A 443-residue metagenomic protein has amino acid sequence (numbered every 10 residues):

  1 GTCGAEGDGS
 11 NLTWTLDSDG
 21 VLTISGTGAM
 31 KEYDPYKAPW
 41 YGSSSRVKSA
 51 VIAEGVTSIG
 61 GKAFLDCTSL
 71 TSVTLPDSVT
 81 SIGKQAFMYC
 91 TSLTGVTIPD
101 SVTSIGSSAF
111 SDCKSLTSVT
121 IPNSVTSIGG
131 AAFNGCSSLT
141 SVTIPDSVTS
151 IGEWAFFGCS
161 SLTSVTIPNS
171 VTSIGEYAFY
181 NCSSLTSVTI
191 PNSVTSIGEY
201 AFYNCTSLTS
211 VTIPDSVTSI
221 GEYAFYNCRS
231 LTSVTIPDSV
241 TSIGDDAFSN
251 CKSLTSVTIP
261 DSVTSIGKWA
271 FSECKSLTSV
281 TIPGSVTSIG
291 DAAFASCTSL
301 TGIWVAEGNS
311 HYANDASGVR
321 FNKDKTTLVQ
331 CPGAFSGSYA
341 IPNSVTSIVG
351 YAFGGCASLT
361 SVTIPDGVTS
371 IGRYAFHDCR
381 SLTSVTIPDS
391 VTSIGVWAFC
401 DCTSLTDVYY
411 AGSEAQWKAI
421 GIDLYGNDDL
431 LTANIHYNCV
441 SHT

Functional and structural regions predicted by a protein language model:
G1-T68, Q85-M88, W154-F157, W269 (+4 more regions): Surface-exposed repetitive/solenoidal architectures
G7, Y33, A109, A132 (+7 more regions): Intrinsically disordered, low-complexity regions enriched in Ser/Pro/Gly/Gln/His and often acidic
G9, L65, F87-M88, T117 (+8 more regions): Intrinsically disordered, low-complexity segments enriched in glycine/proline and serine/threonine
V21-G28, S45-S58, T68-S81, T91-S104 (+14 more regions): Structural signature of tandem-repeat unit edges
Y33-A38, G61, G130, D291 (+2 more regions): Leucine-rich repeat
F271, A292, N314-S317, F376 (+2 more regions): Short secondary-structure transition/capping segments
